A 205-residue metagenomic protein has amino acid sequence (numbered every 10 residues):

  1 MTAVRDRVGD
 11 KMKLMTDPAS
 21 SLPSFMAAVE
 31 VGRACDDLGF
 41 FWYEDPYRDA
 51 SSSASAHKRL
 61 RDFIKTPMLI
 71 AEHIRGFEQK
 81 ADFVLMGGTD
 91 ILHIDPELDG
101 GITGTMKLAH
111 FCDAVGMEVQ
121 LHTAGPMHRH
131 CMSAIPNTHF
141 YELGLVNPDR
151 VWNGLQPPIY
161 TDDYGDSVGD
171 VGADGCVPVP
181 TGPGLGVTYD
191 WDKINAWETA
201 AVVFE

Functional and structural regions predicted by a protein language model:
M1-K58: Metal-dependent enolase-superfamily TIM-barrel catalytic cores that perform enediolate-based chemistry
R5-V8, M132-P136, E198-A201: Structural signal for hydrophobic packing residues in well-ordered secondary-structure cores of soluble enzyme domains
P18, Y47, D95-L98, P183: Short loop or secondary-structure boundary microenvironments that flank and position key functional residues
F25, A54, I102, G184-W191: Electropositive phosphate-/nucleotide-binding environments in soluble metabolic enzymes
R33, G39, A50-L69, I74-C176: Shared catalytic-loop signature of beta/alpha-barrel
P158-E205: C-terminal extensions of enzymes
